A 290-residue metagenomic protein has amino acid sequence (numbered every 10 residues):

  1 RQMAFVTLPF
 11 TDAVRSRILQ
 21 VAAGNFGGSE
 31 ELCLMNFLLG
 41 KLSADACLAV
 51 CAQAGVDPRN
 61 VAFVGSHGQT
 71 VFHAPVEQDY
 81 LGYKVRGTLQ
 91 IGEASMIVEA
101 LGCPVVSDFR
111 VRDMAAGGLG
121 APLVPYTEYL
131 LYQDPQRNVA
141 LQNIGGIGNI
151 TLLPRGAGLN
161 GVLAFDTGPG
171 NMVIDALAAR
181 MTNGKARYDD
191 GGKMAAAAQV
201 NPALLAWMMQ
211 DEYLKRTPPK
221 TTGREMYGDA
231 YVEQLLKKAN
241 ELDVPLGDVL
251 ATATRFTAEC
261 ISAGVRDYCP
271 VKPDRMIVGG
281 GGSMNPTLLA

Functional and structural regions predicted by a protein language model:
R1, P154-G156, T167, A176 (+1 more regions): Catalytic phosphate/nucleotide-handling subdomain of diverse soluble enzymes
R1-E30, G161-V162: Short glycine-rich, Thr/Ser-proximal phosphate-binding strand/loop in the N-terminal lobe of ATP-dependent enzymes
T7-L8, L159-S262: Conserved ATP-utilizing enzyme core subdomain
V21-M35, A186-K193: Short glycine/proline- and acidic residue-enriched helix-loop micro-motifs that form flexible lids or anion-recognition
N25-I91: Short beta-strand-loop/turn "lid" adjacent to the catalytic site in phosphate-handling enzymes
S43-V50, L246-K272: Phosphate/ATP-binding catalytic cores across multiple sugar-kinase/actin-like superfamilies, primarily ASKHA
D57-N60, P135-R137, C269-D274: Short helix-loop-beta connector
L81-T88, S95, E99, C103-K185: Phosphate-binding/catalytic loop of phosphoryl-transfer enzymes
